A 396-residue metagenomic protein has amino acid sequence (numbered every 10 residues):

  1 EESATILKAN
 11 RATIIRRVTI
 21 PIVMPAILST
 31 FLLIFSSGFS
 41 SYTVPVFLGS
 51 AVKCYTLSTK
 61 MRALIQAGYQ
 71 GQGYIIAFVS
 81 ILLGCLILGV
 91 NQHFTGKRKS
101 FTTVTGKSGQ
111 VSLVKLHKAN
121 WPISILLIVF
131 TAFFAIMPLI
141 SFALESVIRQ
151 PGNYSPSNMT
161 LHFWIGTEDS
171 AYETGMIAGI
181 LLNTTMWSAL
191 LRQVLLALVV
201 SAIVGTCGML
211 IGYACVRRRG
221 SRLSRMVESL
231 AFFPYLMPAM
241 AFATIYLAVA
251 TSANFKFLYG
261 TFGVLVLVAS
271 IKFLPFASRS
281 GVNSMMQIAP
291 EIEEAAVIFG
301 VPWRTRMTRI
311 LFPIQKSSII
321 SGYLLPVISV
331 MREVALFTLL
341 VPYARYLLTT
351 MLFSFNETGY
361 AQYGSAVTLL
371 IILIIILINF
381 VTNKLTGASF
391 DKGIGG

Functional and structural regions predicted by a protein language model:
E1, I15, P25, G109-L113 (+2 more regions): Cytoplasmic-entry segments and transmembrane alpha-helices of multi-pass inner-membrane transporters
E1, T5, A9-I14, V44 (+7 more regions): C-terminal transmembrane helix and the adjacent membrane-cytosol boundary/short C-terminal tail of inner/organellar
R11-S40, I125-L139, F233, I271 (+3 more regions): Transmembrane alpha-helices
A12-T13, P45-K53, S108-L113, I148 (+8 more regions): Membrane-interfacial helix termini and adjacent extracytoplasmic/periplasmic loops of multi-pass transporters
I14-T19, Q92-G96, S141, A197-A231 (+3 more regions): Transmembrane-helix boundary motif in ABC transporter permease subunits
P25-A26, F35, T184-A197, L236-P238 (+2 more regions): Loop-to-helix entry region at the N-terminal start of transmembrane alpha-helices in multi-pass membrane transporters
G38-Y42, V46-C85, L116-N120, R149-G175 (+4 more regions): Interhelical loop and adjacent transmembrane-helix boundary motif in polytopic membrane transport permeases
I76, S80-R192, L258-F262, N379 (+1 more regions): N-terminal, non-cleaved signal-anchor transmembrane helix
